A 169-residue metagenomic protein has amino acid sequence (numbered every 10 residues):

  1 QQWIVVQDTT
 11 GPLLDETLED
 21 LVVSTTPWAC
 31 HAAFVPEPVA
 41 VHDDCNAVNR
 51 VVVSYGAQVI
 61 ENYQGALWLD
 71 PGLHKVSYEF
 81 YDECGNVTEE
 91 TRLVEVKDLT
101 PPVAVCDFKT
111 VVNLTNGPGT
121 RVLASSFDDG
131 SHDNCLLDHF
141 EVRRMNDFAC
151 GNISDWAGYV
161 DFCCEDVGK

Functional and structural regions predicted by a protein language model:
Q1-K169: Proline-threonine-serine-rich low-complexity tracts
